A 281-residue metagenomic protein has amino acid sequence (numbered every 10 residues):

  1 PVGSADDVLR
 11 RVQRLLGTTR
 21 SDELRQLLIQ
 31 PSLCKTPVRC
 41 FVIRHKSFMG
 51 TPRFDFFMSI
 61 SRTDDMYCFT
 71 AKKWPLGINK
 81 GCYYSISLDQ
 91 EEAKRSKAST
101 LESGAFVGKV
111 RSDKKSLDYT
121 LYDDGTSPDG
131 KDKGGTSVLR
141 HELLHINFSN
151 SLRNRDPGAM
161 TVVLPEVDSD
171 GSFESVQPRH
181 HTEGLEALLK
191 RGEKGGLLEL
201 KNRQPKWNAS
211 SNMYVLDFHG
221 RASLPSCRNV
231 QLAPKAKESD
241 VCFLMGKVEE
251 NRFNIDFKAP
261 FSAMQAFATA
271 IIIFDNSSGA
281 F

Functional and structural regions predicted by a protein language model:
P1-K206, D217-F281: N-terminal low-complexity/intrinsically disordered pre-sequences and tails
S210-L216: A surface-exposed beta-alpha-beta supersecondary segment
